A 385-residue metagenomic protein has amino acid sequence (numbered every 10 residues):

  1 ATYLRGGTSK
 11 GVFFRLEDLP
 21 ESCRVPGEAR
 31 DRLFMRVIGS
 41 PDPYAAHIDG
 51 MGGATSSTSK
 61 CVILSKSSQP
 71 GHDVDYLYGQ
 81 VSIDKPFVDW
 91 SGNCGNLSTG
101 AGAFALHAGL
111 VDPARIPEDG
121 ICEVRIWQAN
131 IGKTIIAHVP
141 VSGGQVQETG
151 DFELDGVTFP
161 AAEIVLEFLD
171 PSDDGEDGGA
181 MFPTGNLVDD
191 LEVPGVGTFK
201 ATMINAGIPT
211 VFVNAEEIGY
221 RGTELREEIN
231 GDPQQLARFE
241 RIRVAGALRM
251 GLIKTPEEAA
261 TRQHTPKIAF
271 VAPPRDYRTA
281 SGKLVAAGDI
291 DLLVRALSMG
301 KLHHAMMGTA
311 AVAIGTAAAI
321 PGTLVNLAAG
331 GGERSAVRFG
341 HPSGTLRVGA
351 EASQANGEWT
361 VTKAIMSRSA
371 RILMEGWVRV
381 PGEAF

Functional and structural regions predicted by a protein language model:
A1-F385: A glycine-rich beta-to-alpha transition motif near the start of alpha/beta enzyme domains, typified by
